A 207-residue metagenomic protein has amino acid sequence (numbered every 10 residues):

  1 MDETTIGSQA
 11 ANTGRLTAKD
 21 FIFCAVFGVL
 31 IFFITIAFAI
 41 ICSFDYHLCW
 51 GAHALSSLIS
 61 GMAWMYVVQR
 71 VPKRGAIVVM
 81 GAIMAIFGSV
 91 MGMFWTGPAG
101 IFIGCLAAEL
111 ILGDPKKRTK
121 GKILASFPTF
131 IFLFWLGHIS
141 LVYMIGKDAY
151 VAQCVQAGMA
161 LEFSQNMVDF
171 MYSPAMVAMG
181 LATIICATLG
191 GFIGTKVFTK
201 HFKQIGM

Functional and structural regions predicted by a protein language model:
M1-V26, L30, M167-M207: Alpha-helical transmembrane segments and their cytosolic interface
I6-A82: Hydrophobic transmembrane alpha-helices
A18-F27, A52, S56, G75-M80 (+7 more regions): Alpha-helical transmembrane segments of integral membrane proteins
G28-I36, I83-M91, T129-I139: Aromatic-anchored segments of alpha-helical transmembrane domains
F33, I101-I139, G191: Short helix-perturbing small/polar motifs within transmembrane alpha-helices
F38, C42, Y46, V71 (+5 more regions): Membrane-interfacial segments
F44, M84-L112: Interfacial aromatic-anchored transmembrane helix boundaries in multi-pass membrane proteins
A125-T199: Membrane-embedded alpha-helical hairpins and interfacial helices in multi-pass inner-membrane proteins
